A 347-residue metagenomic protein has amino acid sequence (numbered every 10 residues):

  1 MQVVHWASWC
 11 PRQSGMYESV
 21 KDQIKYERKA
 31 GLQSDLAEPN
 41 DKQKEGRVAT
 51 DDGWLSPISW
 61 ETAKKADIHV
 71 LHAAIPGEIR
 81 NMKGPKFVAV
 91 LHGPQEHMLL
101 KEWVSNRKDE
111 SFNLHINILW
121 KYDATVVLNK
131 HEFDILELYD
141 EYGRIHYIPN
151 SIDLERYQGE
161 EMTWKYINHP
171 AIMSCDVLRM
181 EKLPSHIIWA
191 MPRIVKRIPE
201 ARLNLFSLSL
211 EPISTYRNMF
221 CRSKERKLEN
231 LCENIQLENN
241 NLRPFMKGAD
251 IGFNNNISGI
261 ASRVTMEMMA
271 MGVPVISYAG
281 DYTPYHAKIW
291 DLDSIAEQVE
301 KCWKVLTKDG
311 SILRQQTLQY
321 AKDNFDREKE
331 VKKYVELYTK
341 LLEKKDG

Functional and structural regions predicted by a protein language model:
G15, D293, T307-L342: A charged, aromatic-enriched C-terminal amphipathic alpha-helix characteristic of glycosyltransferases across folds
P39-K42, R202-C221: Glycosyltransferase donor-sugar binding loop
Q95, S105-T125: Membrane-proximal helix-turn-helix segments that form the acceptor-binding/catalytic region of lipid-linked
V126, T163-K182, I188-M191, V195 (+1 more regions): Conserved donor-binding/catalytic core segment of Leloir-type glycosyltransferases
H131, S151: Carbohydrate-associated surface elements
Y216-N240: Nucleotide-activated donor-binding/catalytic signature segment of Leloir-type glycosyltransferases, i.e., the conserved
P244-I260, V273: Acidic donor-binding loop of glycosyltransferase active sites
Y282-K301: Change "using UDP/GDP/dTDP sugars" to "using nucleotide sugars
